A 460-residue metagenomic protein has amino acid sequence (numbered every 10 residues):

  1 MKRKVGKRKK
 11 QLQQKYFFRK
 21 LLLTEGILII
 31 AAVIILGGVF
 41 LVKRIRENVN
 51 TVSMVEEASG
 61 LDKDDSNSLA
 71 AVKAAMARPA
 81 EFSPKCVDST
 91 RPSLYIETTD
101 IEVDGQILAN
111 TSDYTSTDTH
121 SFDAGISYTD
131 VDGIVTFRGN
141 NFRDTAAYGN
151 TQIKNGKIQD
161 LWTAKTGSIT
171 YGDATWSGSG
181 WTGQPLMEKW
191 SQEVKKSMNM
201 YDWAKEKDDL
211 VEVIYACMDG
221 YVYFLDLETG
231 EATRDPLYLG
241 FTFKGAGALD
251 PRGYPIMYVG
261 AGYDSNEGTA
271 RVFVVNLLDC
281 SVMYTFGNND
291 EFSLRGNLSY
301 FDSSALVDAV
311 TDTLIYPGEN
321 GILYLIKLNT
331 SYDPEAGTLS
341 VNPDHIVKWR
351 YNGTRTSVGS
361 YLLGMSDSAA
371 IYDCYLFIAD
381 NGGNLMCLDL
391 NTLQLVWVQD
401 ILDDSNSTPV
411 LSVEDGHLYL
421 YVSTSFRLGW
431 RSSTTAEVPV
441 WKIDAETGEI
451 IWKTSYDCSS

Functional and structural regions predicted by a protein language model:
M1-A58: Gram-positive cell-envelope targeting signals
N50-T51, E56-D123, D144-T182, L186-F301 (+1 more regions): Extracytoplasmic/lumenal domain signature
G125-N150: Predominantly extracellular/luminal regions of secreted and cell-surface proteins, especially disulfide-bonded
